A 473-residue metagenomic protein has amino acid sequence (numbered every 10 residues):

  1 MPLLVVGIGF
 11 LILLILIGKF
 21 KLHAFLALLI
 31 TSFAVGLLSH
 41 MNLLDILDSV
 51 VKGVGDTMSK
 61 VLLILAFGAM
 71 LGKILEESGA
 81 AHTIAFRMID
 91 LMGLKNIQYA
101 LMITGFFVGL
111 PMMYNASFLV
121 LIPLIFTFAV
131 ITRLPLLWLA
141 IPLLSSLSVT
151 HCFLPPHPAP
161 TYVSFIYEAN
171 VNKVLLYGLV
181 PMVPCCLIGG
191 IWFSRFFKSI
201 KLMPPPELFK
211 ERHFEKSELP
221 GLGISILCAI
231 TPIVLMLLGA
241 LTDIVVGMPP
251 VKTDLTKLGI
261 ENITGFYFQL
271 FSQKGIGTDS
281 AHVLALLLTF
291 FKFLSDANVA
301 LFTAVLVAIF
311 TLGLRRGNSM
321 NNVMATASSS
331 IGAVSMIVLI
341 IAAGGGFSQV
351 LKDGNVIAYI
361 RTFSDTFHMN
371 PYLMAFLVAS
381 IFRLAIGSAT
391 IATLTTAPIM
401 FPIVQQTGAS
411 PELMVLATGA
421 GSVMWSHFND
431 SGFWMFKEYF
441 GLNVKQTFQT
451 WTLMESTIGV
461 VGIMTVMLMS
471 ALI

Functional and structural regions predicted by a protein language model:
V5-G18, L29-L37, L65-M70, T104-V108 (+6 more regions): Hydrophobic core segments of alpha-helical transmembrane domains in multi-pass membrane transport and ion-translocation
F20-A24, M58-V61, G72-H82, V108-L121 (+4 more regions): Short helix-coil transition sites and intra-membrane helix breaks within transmembrane domains of multi-pass
L26-L29, F33, S49-H82, T289-V356 (+1 more regions): Core transmembrane alpha-helical segments of multi-pass membrane transporters/permeases
L62-G68, L91-L124, V338-G346, F367-P402 (+2 more regions): Hydrophobic alpha-helical transmembrane segments of multi-pass integral membrane proteins, predominantly secondary
E76-T104, I125, A129-I131, I360 (+2 more regions): Membrane-embedded helical hairpins/re-entrant loop segments and their flanking transmembrane helices within multi-pass
L94-L110, R133-C152, N170-V183, N370-R383 (+1 more regions): Alpha-helical transmembrane segments of multi-pass membrane proteins
F126-L241, F433-M469: Membrane-core helix-loop-helix motifs of multi-pass transport proteins
L176-A325: Long, contiguous bundles of hydrophobic transmembrane helices that form the permeation core of multi-pass
